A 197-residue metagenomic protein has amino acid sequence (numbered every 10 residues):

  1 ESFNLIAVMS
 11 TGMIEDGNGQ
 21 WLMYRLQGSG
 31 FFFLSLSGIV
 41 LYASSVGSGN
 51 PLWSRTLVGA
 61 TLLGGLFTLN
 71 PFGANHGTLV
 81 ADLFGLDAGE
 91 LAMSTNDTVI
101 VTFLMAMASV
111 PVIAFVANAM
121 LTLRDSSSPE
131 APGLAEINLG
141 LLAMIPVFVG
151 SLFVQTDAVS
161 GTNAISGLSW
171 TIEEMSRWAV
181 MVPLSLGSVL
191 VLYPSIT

Functional and structural regions predicted by a protein language model:
E1-S10, M23-G47, L52-L79, V101-T122 (+2 more regions): Hydrophobic cores of alpha-helical transmembrane segments in multi-pass integral membrane proteins
G12-L22, L86-G89, N163-E174: Juxtamembrane membrane-water interface segments that cap and precede transmembrane helices
E15-Y24, S48-W53, A88-F103, S128-E130: Membrane-interface helix-loop-helix junctions at boundaries between adjacent transmembrane segments
V80-F84: Extended alpha-helical oligomerization segments
